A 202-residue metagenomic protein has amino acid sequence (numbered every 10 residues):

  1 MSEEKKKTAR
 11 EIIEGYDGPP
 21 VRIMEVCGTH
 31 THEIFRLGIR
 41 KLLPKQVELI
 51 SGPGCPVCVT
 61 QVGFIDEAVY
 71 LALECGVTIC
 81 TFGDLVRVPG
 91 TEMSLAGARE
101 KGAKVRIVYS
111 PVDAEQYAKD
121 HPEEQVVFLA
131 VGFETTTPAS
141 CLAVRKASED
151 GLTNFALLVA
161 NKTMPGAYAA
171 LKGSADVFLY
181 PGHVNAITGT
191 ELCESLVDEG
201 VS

Functional and structural regions predicted by a protein language model:
M1-E123, T137, S148-E149, L158 (+2 more regions): Metallocofactor- and cofactor-centric catalytic cores in central/energy metabolism, strongly enriched
V21, E25, A130, D198-V201: Generic detector of bulky aromatic hydrophobic side chains
L73, R145-D150, E194-S202: A short, gly/pro- and small-residue-rich
T91, S140, G189-T190: Generic non-transmembrane alpha-helix signal with a bias for helix starts/N-cap capping motifs
S94, A139-A143, S195: Alpha-helical scaffold elements adjacent to nucleotide-binding pockets in ATP/GTP-utilizing enzyme cores
E123-A169, Y180-G182, A186: Active-site cavity-forming subdomains of large catalytic enzyme subunits
S174-S202: A conserved active-site cap/scaffold subdomain adjacent to cofactor or substrate pockets
